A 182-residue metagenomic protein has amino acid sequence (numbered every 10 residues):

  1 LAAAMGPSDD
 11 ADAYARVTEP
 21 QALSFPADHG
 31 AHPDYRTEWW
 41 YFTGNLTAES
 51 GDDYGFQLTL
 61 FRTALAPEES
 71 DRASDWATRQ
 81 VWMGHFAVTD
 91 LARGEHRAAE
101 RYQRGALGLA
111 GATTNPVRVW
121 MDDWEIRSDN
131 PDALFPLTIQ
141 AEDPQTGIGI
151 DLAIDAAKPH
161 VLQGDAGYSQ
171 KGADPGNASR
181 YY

Functional and structural regions predicted by a protein language model:
L1-Y182: Targeting-peptide/extracellular-domain and disordered-appendage signature
